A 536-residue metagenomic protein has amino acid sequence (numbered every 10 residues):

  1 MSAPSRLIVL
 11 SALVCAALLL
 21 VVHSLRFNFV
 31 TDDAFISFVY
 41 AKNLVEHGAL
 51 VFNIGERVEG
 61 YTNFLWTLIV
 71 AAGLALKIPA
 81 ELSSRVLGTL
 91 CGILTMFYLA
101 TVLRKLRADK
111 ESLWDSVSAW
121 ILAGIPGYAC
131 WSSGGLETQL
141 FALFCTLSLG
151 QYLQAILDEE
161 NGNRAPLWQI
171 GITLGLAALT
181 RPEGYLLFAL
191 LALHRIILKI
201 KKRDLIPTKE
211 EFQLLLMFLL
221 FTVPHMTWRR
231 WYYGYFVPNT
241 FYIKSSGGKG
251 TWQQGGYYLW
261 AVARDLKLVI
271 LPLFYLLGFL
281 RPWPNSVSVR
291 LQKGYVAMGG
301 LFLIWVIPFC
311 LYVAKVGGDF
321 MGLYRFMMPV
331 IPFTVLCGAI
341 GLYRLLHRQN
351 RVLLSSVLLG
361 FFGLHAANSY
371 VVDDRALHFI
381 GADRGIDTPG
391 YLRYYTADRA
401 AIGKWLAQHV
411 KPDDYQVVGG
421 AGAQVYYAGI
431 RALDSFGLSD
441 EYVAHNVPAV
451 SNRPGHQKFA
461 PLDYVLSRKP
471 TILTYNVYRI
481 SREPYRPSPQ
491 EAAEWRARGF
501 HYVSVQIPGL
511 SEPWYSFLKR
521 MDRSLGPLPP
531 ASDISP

Functional and structural regions predicted by a protein language model:
M1-P536: Membrane-proximal envelope and lipid/glycan-remodeling enzymes
